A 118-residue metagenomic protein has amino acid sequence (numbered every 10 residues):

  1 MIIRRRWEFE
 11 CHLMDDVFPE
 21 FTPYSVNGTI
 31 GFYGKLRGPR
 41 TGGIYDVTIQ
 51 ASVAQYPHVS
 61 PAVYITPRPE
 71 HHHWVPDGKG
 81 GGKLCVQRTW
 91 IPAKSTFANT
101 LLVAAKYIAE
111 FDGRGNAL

Functional and structural regions predicted by a protein language model:
M1-D46, A54-L118: UBC/E2-like fold recognition across ubiquitin and ubiquitin-like conjugation systems, capturing catalytically active
